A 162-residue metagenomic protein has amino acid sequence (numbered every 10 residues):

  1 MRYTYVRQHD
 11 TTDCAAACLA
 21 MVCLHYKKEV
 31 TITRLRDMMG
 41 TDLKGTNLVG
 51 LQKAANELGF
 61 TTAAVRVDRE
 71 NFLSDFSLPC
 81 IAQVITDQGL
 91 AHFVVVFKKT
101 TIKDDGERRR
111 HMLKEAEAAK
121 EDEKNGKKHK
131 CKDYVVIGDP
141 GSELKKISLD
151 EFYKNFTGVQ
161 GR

Functional and structural regions predicted by a protein language model:
M1-K154: Conserved active-site-adjacent core of cysteine acyl-enzyme catalytic domains
F152-R162: Extended alpha-helical interaction modules
